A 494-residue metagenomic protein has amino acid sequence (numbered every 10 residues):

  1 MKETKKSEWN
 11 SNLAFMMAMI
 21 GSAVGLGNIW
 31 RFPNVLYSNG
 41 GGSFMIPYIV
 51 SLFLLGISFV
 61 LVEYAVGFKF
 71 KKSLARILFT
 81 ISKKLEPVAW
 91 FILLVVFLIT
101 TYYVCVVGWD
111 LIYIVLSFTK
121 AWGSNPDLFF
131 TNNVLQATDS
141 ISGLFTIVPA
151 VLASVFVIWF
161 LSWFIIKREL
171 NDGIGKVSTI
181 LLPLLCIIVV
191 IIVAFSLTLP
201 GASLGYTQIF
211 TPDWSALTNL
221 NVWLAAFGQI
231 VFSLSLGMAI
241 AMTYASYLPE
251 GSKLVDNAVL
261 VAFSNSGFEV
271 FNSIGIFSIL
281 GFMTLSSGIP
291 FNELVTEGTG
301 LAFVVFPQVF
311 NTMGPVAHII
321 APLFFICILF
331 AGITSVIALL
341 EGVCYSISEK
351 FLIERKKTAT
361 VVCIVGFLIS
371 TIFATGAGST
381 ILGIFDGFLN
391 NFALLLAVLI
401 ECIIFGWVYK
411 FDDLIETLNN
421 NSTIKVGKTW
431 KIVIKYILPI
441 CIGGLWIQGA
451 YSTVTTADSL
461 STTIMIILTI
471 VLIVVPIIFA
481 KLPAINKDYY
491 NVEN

Functional and structural regions predicted by a protein language model:
M1-W30, F59-Y64, F68-L78, P87 (+2 more regions): Membrane-interface "cap" regions at the ends of multi-pass membrane proteins
K2-W9, L13, G175, T179-I337 (+2 more regions): Membrane-embedded translocation segments of transport machinery
E3-K6, V35-N39, K72-F91, V104-K167 (+8 more regions): Inter-helical loop and helix-membrane interface segments of multi-pass membrane transporters/permeases
S7, L36-V62, V88, A150 (+2 more regions): Extracellular loop-to-transmembrane helix junctions
N12-S51, L204, I240-L248, D256-V259 (+2 more regions): Transmembrane helix-boundary motif of multi-pass solute transporters/channels
A14-I20, I49, A89-L93, G123-K167 (+6 more regions): Transmembrane alpha-helical segments of multi-pass small-molecule transport proteins
F59, T100-L128, C186-F210, L280-F282 (+5 more regions): Hydrophobic alpha-helical segments and their helix-loop junctions in multi-pass secondary transporters
F351-C363, F388-T453, A457-I466, E493-N494: C-terminal membrane-solvent junction of multi-pass transporters and transport-like membrane proteins
